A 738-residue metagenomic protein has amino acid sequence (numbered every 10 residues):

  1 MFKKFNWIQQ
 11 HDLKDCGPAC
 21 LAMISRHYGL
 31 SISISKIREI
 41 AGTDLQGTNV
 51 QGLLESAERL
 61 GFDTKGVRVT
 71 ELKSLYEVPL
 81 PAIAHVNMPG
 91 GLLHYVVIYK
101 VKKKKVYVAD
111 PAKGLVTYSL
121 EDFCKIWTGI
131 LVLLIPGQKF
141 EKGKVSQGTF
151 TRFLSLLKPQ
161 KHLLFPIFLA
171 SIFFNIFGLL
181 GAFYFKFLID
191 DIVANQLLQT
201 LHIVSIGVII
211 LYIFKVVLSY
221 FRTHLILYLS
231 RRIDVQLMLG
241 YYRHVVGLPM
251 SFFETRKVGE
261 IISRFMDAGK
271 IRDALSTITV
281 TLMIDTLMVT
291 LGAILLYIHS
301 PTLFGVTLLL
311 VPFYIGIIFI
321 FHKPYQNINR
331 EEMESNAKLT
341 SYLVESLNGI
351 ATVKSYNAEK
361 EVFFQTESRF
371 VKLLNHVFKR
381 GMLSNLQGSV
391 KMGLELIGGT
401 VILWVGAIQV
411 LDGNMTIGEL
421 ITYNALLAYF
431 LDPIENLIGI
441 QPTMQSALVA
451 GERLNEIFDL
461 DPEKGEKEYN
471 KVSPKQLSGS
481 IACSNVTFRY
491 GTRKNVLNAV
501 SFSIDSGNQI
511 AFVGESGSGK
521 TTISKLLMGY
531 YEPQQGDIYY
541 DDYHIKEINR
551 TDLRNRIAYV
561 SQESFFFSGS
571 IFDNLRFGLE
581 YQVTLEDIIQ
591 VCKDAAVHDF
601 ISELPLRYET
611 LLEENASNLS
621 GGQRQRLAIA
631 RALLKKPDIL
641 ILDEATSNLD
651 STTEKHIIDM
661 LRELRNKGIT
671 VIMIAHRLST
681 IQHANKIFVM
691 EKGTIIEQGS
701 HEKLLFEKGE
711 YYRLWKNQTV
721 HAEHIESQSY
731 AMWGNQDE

Functional and structural regions predicted by a protein language model:
M1-G181, A194-I203, I226, Y325 (+5 more regions): Membrane-integrated ABC transporters
H162-F187, V204, V208, I226-L227 (+5 more regions): Alpha-helical segments in transporter systems
F165-L218, L225, Y297-T302, G413-I417: Transmembrane helix-loop-helix hairpins at lipid-water interfaces of multipass membrane proteins, especially the type-1
G207-K215, S219, T281-E331, I402-M415 (+3 more regions): Transmembrane helices of ABC transporter permease
L239, R243-E260, E331-K379, R453 (+1 more regions): Loop segments that connect adjacent transmembrane helices in multi-pass transporters
S335, K354, A358, M382 (+1 more regions): Cytosolic ends of transmembrane helices, especially the final helix of ABC transmembrane type-1 domains
P462-Q476: Pre-NBD coupling/linker segments of ABC/ABC-like ATPases
P474-E738: ABC-type nucleotide-binding domain
